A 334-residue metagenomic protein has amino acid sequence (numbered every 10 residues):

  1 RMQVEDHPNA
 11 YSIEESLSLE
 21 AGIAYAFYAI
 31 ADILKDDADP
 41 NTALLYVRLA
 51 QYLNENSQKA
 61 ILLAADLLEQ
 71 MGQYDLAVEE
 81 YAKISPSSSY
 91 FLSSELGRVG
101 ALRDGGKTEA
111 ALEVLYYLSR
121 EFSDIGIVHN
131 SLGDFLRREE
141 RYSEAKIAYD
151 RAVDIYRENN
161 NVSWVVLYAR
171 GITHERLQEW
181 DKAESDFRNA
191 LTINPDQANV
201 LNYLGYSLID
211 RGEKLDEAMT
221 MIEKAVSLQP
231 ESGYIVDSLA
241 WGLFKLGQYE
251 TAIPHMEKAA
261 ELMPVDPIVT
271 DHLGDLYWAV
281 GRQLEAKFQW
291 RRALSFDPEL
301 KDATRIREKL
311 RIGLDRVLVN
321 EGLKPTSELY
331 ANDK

Functional and structural regions predicted by a protein language model:
R1-Q3, A29, L63, G97 (+7 more regions): Canonical tetratricopeptide repeat
A10-A26, R157-W164: TPR-adjacent "capping" and linker segments in tetratricopeptide-repeat scaffold/adaptor proteins
L19, L53, P86-S88, R120-F122 (+5 more regions): Structural marker of alpha-solenoid helical repeat scaffolds
D32, D66, G100, D134 (+4 more regions): Residue-level recognition of tetratricopeptide repeat
K35, E69, R103, R137 (+4 more regions): Position-specific recognition of the canonical hydrophobic site in helix A of tetratricopeptide repeat
